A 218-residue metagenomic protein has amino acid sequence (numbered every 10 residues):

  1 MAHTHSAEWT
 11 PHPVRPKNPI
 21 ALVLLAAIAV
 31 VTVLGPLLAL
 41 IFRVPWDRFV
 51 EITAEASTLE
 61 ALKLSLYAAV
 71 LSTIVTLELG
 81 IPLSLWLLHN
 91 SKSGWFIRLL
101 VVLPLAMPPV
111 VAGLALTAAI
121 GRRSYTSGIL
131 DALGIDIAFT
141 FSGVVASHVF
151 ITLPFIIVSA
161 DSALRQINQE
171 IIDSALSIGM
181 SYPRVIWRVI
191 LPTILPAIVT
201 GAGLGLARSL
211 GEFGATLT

Functional and structural regions predicted by a protein language model:
M1-P16: Short, Lys/Arg-rich, polar N-terminal cytosolic tail immediately upstream of the first transmembrane signal-anchor
P13-W46, A56-R165, V189-G214, T218: Membrane-water interface segments at the C-terminal ends of transmembrane alpha-helices in multi-pass inner-membrane
L62, L103, E170-I178: Short hydrophobic faces within alpha-helices
A146, A160, Q169-L176, P183: Anionic-ligand binding region
I178-G179, P192: Glycine/proline-centered hinge or cleavage motifs at structural transition points of membrane proteins
